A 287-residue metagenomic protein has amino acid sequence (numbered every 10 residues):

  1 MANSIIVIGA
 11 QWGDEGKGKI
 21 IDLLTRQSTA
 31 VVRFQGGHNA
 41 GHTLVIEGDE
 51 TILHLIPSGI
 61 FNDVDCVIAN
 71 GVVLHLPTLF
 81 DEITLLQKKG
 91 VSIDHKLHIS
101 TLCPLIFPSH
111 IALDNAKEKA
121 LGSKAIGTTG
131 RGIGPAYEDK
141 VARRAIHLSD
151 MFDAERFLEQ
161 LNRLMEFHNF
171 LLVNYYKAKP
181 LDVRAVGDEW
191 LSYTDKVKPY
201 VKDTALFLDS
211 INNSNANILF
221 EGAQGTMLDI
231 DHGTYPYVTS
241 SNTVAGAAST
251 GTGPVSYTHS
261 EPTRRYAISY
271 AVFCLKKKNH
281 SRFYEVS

Functional and structural regions predicted by a protein language model:
M1-S256, S260: Non-transmembrane, aqueous-exposed alpha-helical and coiled segments at domain scale
C103, R265, V272: Short, flexible active-site-adjacent loop segments at beta-strand->alpha-helix junctions, enriched in small/polar
Y257-I268, K277-K278: Conserved small/polar residues in nucleotide/adenosyl-binding loops
S269-S287: Hydrophobic alpha-helical segments, chiefly the membrane-spanning helices and signal/signal-anchor peptides
